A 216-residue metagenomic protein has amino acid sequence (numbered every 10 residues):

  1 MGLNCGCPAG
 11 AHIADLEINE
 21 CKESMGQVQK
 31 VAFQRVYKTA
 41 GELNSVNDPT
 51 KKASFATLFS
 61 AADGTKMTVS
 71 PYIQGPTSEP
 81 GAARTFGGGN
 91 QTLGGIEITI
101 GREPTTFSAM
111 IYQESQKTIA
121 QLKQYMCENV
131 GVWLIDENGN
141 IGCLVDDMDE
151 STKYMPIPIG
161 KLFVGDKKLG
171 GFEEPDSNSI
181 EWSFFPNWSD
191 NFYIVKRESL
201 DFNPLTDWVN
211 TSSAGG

Functional and structural regions predicted by a protein language model:
G2-S108, I157-S177: Solvent-exposed edge beta-strands and adjacent loop segments that serve as assembly or binding interfaces
N4, N19, N44-N47, N90 (+7 more regions): Detector for Asparagine
K30-A32, P71-S78, Q121-M126, L162 (+3 more regions): Generic hydrophobic, helix-prone segments enriched in Leu/Val/Ile
T50, T57, A120, Q124 (+4 more regions): Polar/charged alpha-helical tracts
E79-K153: Structured, beta-strand-rich domain cores that present glycine/charged loop surfaces used to bind extended ligands
K153-G216: Mixed-charge, glycine-accented linear interaction segment located at domain edges/termini
